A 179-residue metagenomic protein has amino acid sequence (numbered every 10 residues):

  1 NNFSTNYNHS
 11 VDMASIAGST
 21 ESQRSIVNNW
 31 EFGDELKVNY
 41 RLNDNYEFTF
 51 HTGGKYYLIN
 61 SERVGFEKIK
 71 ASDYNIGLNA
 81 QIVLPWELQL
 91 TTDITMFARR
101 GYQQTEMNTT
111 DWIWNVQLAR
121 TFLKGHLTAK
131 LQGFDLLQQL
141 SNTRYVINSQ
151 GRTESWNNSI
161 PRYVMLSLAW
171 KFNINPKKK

Functional and structural regions predicted by a protein language model:
N1-K179: Exposed, low-structure sequence patches enriched in small/polar residues
